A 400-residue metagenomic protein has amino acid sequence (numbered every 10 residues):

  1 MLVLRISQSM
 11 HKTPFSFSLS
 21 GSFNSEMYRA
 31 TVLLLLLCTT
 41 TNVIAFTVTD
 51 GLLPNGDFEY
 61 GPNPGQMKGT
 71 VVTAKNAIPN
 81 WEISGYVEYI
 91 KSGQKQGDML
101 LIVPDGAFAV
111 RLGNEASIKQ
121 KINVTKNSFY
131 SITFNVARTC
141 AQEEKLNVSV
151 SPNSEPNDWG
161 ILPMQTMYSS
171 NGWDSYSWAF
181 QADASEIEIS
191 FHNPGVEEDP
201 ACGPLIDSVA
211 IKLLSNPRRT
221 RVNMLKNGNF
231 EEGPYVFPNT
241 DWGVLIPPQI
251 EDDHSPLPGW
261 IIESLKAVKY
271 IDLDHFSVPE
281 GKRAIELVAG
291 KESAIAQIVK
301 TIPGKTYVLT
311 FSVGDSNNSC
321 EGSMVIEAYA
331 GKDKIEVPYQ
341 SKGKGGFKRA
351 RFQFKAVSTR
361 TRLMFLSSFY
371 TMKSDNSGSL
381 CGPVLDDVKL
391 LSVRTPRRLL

Functional and structural regions predicted by a protein language model:
L2-R5, H11-F129, T133-A330, K334 (+1 more regions): Aromatic (Trp/Tyr/Phe) and Gly/Pro-enriched flexible surface segments
